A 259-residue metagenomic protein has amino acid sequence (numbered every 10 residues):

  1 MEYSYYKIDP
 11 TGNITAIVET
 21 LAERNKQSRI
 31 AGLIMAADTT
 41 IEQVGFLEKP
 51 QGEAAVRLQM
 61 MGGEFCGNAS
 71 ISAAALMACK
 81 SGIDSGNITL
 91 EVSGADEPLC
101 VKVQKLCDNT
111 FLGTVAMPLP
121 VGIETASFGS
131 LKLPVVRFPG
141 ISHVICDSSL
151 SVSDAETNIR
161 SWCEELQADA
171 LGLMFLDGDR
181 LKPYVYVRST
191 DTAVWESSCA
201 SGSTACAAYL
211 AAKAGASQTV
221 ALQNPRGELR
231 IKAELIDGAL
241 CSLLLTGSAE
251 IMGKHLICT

Functional and structural regions predicted by a protein language model:
M1-F111, T125-S127, P134-R137, S142-T259: A glycine-rich beta-to-alpha transition motif near the start of alpha/beta enzyme domains, typified by
T110-P118: Membrane helix-loop-helix hairpins that form the core translocation module of multi-pass transporters
P118-E124: Short solvent-exposed strand/turn elements
